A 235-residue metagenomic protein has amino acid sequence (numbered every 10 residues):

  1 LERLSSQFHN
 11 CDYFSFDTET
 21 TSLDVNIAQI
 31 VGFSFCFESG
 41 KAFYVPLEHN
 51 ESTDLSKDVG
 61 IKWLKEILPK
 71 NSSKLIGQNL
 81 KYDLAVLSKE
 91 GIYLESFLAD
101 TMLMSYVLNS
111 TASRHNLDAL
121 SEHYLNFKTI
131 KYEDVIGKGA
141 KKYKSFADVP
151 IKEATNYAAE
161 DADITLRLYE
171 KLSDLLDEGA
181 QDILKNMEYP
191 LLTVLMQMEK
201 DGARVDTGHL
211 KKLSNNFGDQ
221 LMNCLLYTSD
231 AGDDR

Functional and structural regions predicted by a protein language model:
L1-A28, K57-L64: Long, highly charged low-complexity segments
T20-S22, L103, D233: Short, glycine/acidic-enriched loop or turn micro-motifs at the edges of active sites
D24, A28-D177, M187, L191 (+1 more regions): Active-site-proximal helix-loop-helix substrate-binding element of RNase H-like nuclease domains
S145-V149, L191-G218: Short His/Asp/Glu-rich catalytic/ion-coordination signatures at enzyme active sites or charged loops
A159-A162, L166, K211, N215-G218 (+1 more regions): Short amphipathic alpha-helical segments with heptad-repeat character
Y169, S173, L195-M198, G202 (+2 more regions): A structural signal for well-ordered alpha-helices, especially hydrophobic packing surfaces of coiled-coils
Y227-D234: Conserved small/polar residues in nucleotide/adenosyl-binding loops
